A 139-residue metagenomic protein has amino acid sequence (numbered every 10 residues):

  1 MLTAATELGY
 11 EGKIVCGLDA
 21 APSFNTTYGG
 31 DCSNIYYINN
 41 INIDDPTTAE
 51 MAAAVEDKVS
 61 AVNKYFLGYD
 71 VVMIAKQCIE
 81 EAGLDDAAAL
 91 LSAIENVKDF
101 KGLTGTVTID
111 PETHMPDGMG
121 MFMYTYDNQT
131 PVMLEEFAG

Functional and structural regions predicted by a protein language model:
M1-G139: Extracytosolic ligand-binding ectodomains
